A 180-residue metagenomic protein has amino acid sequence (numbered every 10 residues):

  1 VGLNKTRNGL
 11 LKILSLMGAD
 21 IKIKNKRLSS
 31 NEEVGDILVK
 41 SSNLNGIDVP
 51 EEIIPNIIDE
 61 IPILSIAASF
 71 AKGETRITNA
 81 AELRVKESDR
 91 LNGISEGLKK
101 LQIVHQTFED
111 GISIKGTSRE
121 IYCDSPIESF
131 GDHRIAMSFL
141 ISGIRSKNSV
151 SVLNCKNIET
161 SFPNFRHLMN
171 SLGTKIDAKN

Functional and structural regions predicted by a protein language model:
V1-N180: Short, structured segments at the rim of ligand-binding sites
